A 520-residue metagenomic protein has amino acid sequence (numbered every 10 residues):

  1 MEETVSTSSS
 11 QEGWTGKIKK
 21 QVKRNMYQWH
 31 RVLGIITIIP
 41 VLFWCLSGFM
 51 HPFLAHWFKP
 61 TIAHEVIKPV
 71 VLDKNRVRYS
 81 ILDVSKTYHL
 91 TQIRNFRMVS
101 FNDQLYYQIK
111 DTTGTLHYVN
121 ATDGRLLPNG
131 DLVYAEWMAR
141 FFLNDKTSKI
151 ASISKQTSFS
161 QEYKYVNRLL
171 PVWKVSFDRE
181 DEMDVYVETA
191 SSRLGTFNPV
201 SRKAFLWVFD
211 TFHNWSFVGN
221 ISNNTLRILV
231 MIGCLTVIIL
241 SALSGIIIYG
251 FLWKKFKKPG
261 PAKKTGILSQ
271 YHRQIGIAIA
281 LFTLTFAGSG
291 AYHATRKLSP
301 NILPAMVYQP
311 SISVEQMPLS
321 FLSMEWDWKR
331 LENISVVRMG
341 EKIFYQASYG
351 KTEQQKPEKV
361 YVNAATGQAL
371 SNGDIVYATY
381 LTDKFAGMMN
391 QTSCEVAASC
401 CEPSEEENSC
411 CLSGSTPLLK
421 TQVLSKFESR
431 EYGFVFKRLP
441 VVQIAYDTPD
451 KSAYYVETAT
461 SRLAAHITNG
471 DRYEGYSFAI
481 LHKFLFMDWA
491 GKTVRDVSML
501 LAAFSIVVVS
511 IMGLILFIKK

Functional and structural regions predicted by a protein language model:
M1-K520: Conserved histidines in hydrophobic membrane contexts and catalytic metal-binding motifs
